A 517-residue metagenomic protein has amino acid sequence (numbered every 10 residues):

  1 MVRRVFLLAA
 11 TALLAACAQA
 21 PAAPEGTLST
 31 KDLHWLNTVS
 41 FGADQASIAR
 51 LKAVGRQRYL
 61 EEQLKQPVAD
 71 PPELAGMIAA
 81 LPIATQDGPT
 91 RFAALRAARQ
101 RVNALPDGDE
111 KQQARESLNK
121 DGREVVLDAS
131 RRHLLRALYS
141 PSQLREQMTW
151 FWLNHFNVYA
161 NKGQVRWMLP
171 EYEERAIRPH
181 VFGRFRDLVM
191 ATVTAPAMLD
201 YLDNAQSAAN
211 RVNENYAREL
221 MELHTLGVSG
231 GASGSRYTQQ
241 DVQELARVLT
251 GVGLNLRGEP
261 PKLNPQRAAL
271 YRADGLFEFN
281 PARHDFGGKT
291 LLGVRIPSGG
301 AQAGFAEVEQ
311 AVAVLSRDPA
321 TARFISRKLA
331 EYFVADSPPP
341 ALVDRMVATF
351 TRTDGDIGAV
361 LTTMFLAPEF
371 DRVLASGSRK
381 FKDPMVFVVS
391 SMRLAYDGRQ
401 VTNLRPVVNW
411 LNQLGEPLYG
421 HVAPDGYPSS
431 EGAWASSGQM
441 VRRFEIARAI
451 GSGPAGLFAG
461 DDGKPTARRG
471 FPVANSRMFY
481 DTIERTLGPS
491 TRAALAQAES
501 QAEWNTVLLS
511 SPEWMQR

Functional and structural regions predicted by a protein language model:
M1-L7, L36: N-terminal export leaders
L7, A18-P21: Short, low-structural-confidence N-terminal segments
A10, K52-G55, T192, M364-F365 (+1 more regions): A general structural motif at alpha-helix termini
L14-A16: C-terminal motif of bacterial Sec signal peptides marking the signal peptidase cleavage site
A20-L28, L33-S47, A79-P82, D318 (+2 more regions): Flexible, low-complexity segments enriched for small/polar residues
Q45-H155, Y159-E171, A176-R178, R267: N-terminal accessory alpha/beta regions
P71, P141, R145, Y159-G163 (+5 more regions): Amphipathic alpha-helical interaction segments
D109-R115, A129-S130, V165-L404: Active-site substrate-binding loop specific to GH73 endo-beta-N-acetylglucosaminidase modules in bacterial autolysins
